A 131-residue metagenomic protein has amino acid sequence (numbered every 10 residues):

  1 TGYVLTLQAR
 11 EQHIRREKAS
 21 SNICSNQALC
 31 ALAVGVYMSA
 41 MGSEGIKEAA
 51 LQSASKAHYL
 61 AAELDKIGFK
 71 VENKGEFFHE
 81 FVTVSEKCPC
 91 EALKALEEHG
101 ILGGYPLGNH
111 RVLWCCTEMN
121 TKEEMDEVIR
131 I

Functional and structural regions predicted by a protein language model:
T1-I67, V71-K74: Active-site C-terminal subdomain of aminotransferase-like
I14, E44-K47, K56-H58, E80-F81 (+2 more regions): Flexible loop/turn segments at secondary-structure boundaries
A19, F77-H79, H110-V112: Short amphipathic alpha-helical segments
G68-E98: Conserved PLP-binding catalytic core of the aspartate aminotransferase-like
K87-E91, A95-E98, G108-I131: PLP-dependent enzyme catalytic core of the Aspartate aminotransferase-like
